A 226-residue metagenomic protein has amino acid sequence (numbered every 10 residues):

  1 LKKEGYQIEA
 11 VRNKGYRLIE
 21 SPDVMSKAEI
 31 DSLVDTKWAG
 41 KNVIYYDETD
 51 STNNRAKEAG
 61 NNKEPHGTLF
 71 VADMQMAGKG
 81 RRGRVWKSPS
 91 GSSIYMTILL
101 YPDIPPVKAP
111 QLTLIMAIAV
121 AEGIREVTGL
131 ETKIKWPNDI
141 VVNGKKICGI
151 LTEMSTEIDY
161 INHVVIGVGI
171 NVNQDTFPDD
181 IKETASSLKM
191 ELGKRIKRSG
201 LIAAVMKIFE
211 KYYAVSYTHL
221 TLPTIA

Functional and structural regions predicted by a protein language model:
L1-R125: N-terminal lobe of the biotin/lipoate ligase/transferase fold
S88-A185, K189-L192: Nucleotide and nucleotide-moiety/phosphate-recognizing core
I202: Anionic-ligand-binding alpha/beta catalytic cores of soluble enzymes and soluble regulatory domains that recognize
Y212-Y217: Structural signature of PLP-dependent enzymes
T218-T224: Conserved small/polar residues in nucleotide/adenosyl-binding loops
